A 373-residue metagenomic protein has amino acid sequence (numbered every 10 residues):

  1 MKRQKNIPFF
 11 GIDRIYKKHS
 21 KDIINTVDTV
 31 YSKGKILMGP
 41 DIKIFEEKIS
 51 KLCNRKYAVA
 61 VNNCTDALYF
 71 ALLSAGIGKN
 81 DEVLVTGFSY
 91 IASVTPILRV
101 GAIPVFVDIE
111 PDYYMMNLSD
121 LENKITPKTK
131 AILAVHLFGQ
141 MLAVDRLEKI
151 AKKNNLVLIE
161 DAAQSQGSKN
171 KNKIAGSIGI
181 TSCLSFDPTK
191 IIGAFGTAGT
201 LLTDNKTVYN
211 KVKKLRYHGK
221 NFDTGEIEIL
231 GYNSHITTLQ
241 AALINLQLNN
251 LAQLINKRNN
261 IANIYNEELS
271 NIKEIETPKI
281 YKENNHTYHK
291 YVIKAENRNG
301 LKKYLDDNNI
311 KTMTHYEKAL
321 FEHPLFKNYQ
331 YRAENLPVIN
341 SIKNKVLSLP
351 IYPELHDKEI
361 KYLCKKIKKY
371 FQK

Functional and structural regions predicted by a protein language model:
M1-K35, P40, N308: N-terminal "arm"/small-domain region of PLP-dependent enzymes with the aminotransferase-like
D13, I42-K48, L52-A58, S119 (+5 more regions): PLP-dependent aminotransferase class I/II
G34-E82, P96-V100, F106-D108, K173: Phosphate-binding glycine-rich loop
V59, L84, V105, V157-I159 (+4 more regions): Structural detector of well-ordered beta-strand residues that form the stable sheet scaffold of enzyme domains
N63, I109, L137, P188 (+2 more regions): Short, conserved catalytic or interaction motifs in soluble domains
L73-A162, K169: PLP-dependent aminotransferase-like
E160-F195, D223-E226: Conserved active-site segment immediately N-terminal to the catalytic lysine that forms the internal aldimine
S177-K214, T238: Active-site PLP attachment segment
